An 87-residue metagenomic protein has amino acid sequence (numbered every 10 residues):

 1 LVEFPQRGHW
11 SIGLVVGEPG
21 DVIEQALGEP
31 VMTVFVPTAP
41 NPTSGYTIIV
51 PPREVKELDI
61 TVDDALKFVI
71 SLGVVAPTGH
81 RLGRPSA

Functional and structural regions predicted by a protein language model:
L1-A87: Terminal membrane-proximal soluble interaction domains of membrane-associated proteins
